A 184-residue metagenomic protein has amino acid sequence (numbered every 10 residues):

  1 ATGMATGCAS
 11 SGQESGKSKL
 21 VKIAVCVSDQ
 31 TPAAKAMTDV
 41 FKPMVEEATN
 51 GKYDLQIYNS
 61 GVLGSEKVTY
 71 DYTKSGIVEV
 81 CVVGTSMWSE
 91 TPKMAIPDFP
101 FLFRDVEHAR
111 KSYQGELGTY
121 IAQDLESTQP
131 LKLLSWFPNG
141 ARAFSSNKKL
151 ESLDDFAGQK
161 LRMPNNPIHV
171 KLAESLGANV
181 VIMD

Functional and structural regions predicted by a protein language model:
A1-L20: Short, low-complexity disordered leader/linker segments with a strong preference for bacterial N-terminal type II
K22-A24, Q56, C81, R162: Short, well-ordered beta-strand segments
K22-D39, S60-G64: Extracytoplasmic "Venus flytrap"
V27-T31, I57-S60, H108-R110, G158-Q159: Second-shell loop/turn segments in exported
D39-E46, E79, G84-M183: Contiguous mixed-secondary-structure segments that line small-molecule binding/active-site clefts of soluble domains
E46-Y53: Short helix-capping segments at alpha-helix termini
I57-D71, P164-I168, V181-D184: Short helix-initiation/N-cap motifs at beta->coil->alpha
S65-G84: Periplasmic binding protein-like
